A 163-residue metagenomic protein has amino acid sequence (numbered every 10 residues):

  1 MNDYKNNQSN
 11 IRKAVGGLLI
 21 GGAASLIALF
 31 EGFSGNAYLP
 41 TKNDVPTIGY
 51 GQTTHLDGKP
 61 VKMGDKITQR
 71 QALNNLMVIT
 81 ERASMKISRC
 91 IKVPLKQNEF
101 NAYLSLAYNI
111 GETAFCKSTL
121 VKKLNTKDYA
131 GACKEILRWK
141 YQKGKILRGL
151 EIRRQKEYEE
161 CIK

Functional and structural regions predicted by a protein language model:
M1-D44, Y50-Q52, L56-V61, I67 (+4 more regions): Long, amphipathic alpha-helical surface segments
I27, E99-Y108, E135-L137: Short alpha-helical scaffolding segments that buttress acidic/His motifs in well-ordered protein cores
T80, A107-I110: Alpha-helical transition-metal enzyme core signature, strongest for iron centers
R89-A102: Short, structured surface segments that line ligand/substrate-binding pockets
